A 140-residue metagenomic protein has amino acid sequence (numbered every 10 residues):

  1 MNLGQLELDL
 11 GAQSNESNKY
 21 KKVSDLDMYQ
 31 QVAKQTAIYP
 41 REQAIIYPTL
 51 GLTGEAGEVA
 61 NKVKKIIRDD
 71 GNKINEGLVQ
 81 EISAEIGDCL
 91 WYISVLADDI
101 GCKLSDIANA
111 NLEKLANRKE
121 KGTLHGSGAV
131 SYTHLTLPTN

Functional and structural regions predicted by a protein language model:
M1-I67: Extended low-complexity intrinsically disordered regions
K34, D98, N109-L112, H134: Residues within alpha-helical segments
L50-V59, L78-A108: An amphipathic alpha-helical micro-motif enriched in hydrophobic residues with embedded/adjacent acidic residues
N61-K64, V95-G101, L112, A116 (+1 more regions): Hydrophobic/aromatic-lined pockets within catalytic cores
K64-Q80: Acidic interhelical loop/turn segments
S105, A110-E113, N117-Y132: Short, C-terminally biased terminal segments at protein or domain edges
T133-T139: Conserved small/polar residues in nucleotide/adenosyl-binding loops
